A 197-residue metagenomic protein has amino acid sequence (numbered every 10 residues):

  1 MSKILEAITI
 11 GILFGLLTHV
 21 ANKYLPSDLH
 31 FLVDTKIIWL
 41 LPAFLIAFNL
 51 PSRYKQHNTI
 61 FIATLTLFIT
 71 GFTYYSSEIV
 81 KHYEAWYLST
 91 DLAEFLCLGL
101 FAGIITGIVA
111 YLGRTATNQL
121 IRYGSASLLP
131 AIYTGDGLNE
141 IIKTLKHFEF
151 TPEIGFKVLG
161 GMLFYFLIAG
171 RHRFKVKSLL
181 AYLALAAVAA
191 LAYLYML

Functional and structural regions predicted by a protein language model:
M1-I10, L120-I121, R173-S178: N-terminal membrane topogenic signal
M1-Y75, I79: N-terminal topogenic module of multi-pass integral membrane proteins
I4, L45-Y54, V109-R114, Y165-R173 (+1 more regions): Structural signal for the C-terminal ends of transmembrane alpha-helices and the immediately following loop
S27-I38, L88-L98, H147-V158: Structural signature of hydrophobic alpha-helical transmembrane segments
I38-F48, L98-Y111, K157-F166: Hydrophobic cores of alpha-helical transmembrane segments in multi-pass inner/ER membrane proteins, independent
Y75-H147: Membrane-proximal helix-loop-helix units in multi-pass membrane proteins
N139-T151, G161-L179: Membrane-helix boundary connector in multi-pass membrane proteins
K177-L197: Final/C-terminal transmembrane alpha-helix of multipass membrane proteins
